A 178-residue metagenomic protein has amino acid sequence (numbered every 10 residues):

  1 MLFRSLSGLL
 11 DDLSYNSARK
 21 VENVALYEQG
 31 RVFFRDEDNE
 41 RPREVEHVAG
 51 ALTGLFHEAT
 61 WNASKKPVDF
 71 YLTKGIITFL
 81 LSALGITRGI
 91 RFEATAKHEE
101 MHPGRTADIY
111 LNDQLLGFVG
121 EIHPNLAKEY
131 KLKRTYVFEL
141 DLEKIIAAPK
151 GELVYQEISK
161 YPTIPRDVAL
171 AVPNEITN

Functional and structural regions predicted by a protein language model:
M1-N178: Extended beta-strand-rich architecture
